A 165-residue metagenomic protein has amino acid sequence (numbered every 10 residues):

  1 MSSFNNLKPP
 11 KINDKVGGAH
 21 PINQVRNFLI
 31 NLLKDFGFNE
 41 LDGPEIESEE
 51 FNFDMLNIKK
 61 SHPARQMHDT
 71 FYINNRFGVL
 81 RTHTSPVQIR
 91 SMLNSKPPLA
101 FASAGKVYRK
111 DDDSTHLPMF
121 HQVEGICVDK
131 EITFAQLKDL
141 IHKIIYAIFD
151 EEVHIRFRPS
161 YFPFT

Functional and structural regions predicted by a protein language model:
S2-T165: TRNA-recognition modules of translation machinery and tRNA-sensing kinases, especially anticodon-binding
